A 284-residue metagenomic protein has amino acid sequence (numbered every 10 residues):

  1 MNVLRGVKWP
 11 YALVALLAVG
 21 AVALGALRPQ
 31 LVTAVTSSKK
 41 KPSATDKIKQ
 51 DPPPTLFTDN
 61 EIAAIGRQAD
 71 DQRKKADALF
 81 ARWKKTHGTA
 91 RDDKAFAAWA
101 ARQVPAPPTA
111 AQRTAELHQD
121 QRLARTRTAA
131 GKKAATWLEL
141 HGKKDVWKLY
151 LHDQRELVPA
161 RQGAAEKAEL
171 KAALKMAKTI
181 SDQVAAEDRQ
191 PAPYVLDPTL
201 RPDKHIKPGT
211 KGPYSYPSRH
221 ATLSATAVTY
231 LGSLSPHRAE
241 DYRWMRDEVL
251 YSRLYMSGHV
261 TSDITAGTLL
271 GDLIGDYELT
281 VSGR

Functional and structural regions predicted by a protein language model:
N2-A15: N-terminal Sec-pathway targeting helices
N2-L4, G20, L24, R28-M256 (+1 more regions): Hydrophobic alpha-helical bundle signature of multipass membrane enzymes
V249-L279: Interfacial helix-loop-helix junctions of multi-pass membrane proteins
G283-R284: Functional transmembrane or membrane-interface alpha-helices that line membrane-embedded catalytic, ligand-binding
